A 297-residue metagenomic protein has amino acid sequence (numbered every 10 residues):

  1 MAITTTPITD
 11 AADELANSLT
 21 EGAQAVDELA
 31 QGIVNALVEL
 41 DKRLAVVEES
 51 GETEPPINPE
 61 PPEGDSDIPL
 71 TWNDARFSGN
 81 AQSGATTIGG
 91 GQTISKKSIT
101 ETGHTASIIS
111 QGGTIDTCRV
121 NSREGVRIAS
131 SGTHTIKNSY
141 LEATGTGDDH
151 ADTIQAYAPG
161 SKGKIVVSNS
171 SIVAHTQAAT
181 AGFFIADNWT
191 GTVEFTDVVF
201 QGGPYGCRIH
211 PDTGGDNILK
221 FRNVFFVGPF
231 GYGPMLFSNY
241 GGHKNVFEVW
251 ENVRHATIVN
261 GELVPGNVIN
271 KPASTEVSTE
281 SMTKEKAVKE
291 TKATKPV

Functional and structural regions predicted by a protein language model:
M1-N17, T294-V297: Short, intrinsically disordered N-terminal pre-domain segments
I8-A11, A16-S18, G22-A25, L29-S50: Amphipathic alpha-helical oligomerization/assembly segments
E14-A16, T20-Q31, V120, I128 (+1 more regions): Intrinsically disordered, low-complexity polar segments enriched in Ser/Thr/Pro and acidic
E49-P55, Y140: Intrinsically disordered, low-complexity, Pro/Ser/Thr/Asn/Gly/Ala-rich spacer/linker segments adjacent to signal
P55-G84, G91, G233-V297: Acidic, glycine- and Ser/Thr-rich low-complexity intrinsically disordered tracts in extracellular/secreted proteins
E63-I68, D74, S78, T146 (+3 more regions): Beta-strand/loop edge motif enriched in small/polar residues
N73-R76, G89-E101, Q111-E124, S131-G145 (+4 more regions): Right-handed parallel beta-helix
N80-A85, E101-S107, N121-R127, T146-P159 (+3 more regions): Extracellular beta-strand/beta-solenoid scaffold signature
